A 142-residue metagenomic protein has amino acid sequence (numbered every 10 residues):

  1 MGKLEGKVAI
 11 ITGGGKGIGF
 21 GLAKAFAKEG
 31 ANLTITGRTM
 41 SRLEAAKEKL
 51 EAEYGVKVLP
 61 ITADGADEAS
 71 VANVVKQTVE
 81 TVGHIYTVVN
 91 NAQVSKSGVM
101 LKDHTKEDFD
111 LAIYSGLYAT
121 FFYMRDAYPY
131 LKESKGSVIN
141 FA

Functional and structural regions predicted by a protein language model:
K7, H84-I85, L131-A142: Active-site loop of short-chain dehydrogenase/reductase
G15-G17: Conserved glycine-rich cofactor-binding loop
E29-A45: Conserved glycine-rich Rossmann-like NAD(P)H-binding loop of the short-chain dehydrogenase/reductase
S41, T62-V74, K106: The beta1-alpha1 cofactor-binding region of Rossmann-like NAD(H)/NADP(H)-dependent oxidoreductases
N91-S97: Conserved NAD(P)H cofactor-binding loop of Rossmann-fold oxidoreductase domains
V99-L101, T105-D110: Substrate-binding pocket helix/loop in short-chain dehydrogenase/reductase
M124-R125: A short, exposed helix-loop element centered on a Lys and neighboring polar residues
